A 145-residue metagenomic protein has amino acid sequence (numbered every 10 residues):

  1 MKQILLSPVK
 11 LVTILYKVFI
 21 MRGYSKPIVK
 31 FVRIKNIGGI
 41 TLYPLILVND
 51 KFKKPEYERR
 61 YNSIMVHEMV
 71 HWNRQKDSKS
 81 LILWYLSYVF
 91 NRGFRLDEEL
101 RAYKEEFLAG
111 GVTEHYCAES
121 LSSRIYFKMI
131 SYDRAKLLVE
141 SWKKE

Functional and structural regions predicted by a protein language model:
M1-D50, L108: Auxiliary, metal-adjacent structural segments of Zn-dependent hydrolase domains
V9-V12, V18-V32, K53-Y61, N91-F94 (+2 more regions): Short, structured coil/loop segments at alpha-helix boundaries
T41-D50, K54-R59, S63, R74-E106 (+1 more regions): Post-HEXXH active-site segment of zinc metalloproteases
H67, H71: Histidine-centered divalent metal-coordination motifs
L108-E145: Long, well-structured alpha-helical subdomains associated with metal-dependent extracellular/ecto-lumenal hydrolases
